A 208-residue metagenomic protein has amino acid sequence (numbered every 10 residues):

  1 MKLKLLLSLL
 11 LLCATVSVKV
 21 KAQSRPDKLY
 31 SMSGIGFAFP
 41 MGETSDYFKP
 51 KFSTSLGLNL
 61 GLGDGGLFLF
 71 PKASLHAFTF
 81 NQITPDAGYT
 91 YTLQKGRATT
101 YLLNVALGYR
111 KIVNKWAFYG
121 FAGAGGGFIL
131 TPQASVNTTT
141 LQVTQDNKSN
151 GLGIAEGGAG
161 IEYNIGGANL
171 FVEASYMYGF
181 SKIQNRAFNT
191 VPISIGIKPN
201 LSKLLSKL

Functional and structural regions predicted by a protein language model:
K21-F68, K198-S202, L208: Short glycine/proline- and aromatic-enriched beta-strand/turn motifs that initiate or cap beta-hairpins
R25-S31, G65-L69, N114-G120, G166-L170 (+1 more regions): Outer-envelope beta-barrel architecture signal
D27-L29, F48-T54, R97-L103, W116-F118 (+2 more regions): Residues that define the transmembrane beta-barrel architecture of outer-membrane proteins
S31-I35, L69-A73, V105-L107, G120-A124 (+3 more regions): Membrane-embedded beta-strand positions of outer-membrane beta-barrel proteins
I35-E43, L75-T79, T99, K111 (+4 more regions): Transmembrane beta-strands of outer-membrane beta-barrel pores
E43-P50, N81-G88, L130-T140, I183-N189: Outer-membrane beta-barrel translocator domains and adjoining extracellular loop/strand segments of Gram-negative
T54, N59-S135: Gram-negative (and chloroplast) outer-membrane scaffold detector with strong preference for beta-barrel transmembrane
F70, F78, Q82, A155-L208: Predominantly the C-terminal beta-signal and adjacent terminal strand-loop region of outer-membrane beta-barrel
